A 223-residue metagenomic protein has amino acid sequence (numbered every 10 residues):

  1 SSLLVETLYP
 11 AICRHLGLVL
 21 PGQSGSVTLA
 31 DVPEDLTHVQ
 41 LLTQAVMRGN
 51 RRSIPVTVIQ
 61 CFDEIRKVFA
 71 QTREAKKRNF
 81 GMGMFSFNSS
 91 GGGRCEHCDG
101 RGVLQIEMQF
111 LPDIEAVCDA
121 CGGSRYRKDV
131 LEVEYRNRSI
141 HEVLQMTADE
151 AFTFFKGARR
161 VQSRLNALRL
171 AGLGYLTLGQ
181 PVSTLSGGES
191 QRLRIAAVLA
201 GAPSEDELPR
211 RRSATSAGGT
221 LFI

Functional and structural regions predicted by a protein language model:
S1-I223: Conserved phosphate-binding elements of NTP-dependent enzyme cores
